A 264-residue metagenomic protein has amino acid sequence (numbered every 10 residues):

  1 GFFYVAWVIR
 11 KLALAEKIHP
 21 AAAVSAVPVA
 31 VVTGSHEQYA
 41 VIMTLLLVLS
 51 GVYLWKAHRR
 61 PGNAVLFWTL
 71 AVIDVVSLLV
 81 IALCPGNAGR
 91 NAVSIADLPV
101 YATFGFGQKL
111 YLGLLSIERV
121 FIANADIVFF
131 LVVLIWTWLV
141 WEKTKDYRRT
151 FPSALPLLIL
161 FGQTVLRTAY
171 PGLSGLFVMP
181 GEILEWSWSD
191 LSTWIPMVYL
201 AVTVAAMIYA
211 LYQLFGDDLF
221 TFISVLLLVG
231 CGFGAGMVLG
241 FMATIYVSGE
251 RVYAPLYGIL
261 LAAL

Functional and structural regions predicted by a protein language model:
G1, V31-T33, A57: Carbohydrate-recognition beta-sandwich/jelly-roll modules in extracellular/periplasmic carbohydrate-active proteins
G1-L14, V48, V52-Y53, I259-A263: Specific aromatic-rich, kink-prone transmembrane helix
Y4-R10, V32-S35, V238-L239: Eukaryote-skewed repeat-based solenoidal scaffolds used as protein-protein interaction platforms, primarily
I9-A30, V65-W68: Short hydrophobic alpha-helices at membrane interfaces in multi-pass membrane enzymes
P20-E37, M43, V48, L79: Membrane-interface alpha helices of multi-pass inner-membrane proteins
E37-L45, V52-F215, T221-L226, G232-V252: Transmembrane catalytic cores of multi-pass membrane glycosyltransferases and polysaccharide-assembly enzymes
V247-L264: C-terminal amphipathic "assembly/sorting" segment characterized by alternating charged and hydrophobic residues
